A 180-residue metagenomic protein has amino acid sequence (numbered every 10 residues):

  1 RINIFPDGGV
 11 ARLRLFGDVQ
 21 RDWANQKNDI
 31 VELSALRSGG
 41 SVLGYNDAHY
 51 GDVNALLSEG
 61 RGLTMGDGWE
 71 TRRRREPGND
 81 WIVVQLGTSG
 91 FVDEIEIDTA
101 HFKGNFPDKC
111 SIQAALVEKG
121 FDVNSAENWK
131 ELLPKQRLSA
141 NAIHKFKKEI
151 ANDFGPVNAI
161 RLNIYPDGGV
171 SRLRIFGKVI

Functional and structural regions predicted by a protein language model:
R1-W81, G90-F91, H101-I180: Trp- and acidic/polar-enriched beta-sheet ligand-binding modules for extracellular glycan and matrix recognition
